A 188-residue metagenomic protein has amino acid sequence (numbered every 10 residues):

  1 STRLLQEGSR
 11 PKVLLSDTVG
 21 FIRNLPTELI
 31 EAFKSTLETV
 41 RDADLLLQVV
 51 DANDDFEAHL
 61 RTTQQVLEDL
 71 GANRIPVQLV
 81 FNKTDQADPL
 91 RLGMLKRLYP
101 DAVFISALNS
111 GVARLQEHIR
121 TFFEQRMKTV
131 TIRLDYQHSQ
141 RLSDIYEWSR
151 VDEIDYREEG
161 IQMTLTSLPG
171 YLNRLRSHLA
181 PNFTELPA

Functional and structural regions predicted by a protein language model:
S1, Q6-K34, Q48-D54, F81: Switch II (G3) loop of P-loop NTPases
L4-E7, G93-L95, D144, I154-D155: Replace "in large, NTP-powered and nucleic-acid-processing enzymes" with "in large, NTP-powered factors and other
L5-S9, L14, E38-D42, N53-F56 (+2 more regions): Conserved catalytic network of the ASCE P-loop NTPase/AAA+ motor domain
D17, T36, L47, T63 (+1 more regions): Conserved RecA-like P-loop NTPase ATPase core
R23-P26, R41-R61, A72-Q78, T84-P89 (+1 more regions): Conserved Switch II/interswitch segment of TRAFAC-class P-loop GTPases
T27-E28, A58-T62, L90-M94, Q116 (+1 more regions): Short amphipathic alpha-helical segments
N73-Q78, K83-Y136, Q140, D152 (+1 more regions): Canonical P-loop GTPase G-domain recognition
K128-A188: NTP-binding/hydrolysis catalytic cores, primarily Walker-type P-loop NTPases
